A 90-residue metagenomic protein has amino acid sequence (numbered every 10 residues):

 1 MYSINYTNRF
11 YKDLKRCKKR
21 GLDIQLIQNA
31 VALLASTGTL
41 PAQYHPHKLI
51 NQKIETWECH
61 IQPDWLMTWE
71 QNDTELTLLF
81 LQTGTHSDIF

Functional and structural regions predicted by a protein language model:
M1, N5, K48: Amphipathic alpha-helical recognition patches that constitute DNA-binding helices
S3, R9-Q25, N29, I61-L66 (+1 more regions): Enriched for short, Lys/Arg-rich terminal
L33-H60: A short, surface-exposed loop/turn module that caps and links secondary-structure elements
